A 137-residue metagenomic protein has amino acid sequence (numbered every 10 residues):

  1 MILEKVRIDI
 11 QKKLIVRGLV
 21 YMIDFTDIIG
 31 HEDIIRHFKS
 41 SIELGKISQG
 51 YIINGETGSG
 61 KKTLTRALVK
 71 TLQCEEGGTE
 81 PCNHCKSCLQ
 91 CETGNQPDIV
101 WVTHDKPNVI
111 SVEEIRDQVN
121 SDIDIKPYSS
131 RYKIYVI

Functional and structural regions predicted by a protein language model:
M1-Y21: N-terminal amphipathic/basic-hydrophobic helices that include classical n-h-c signal peptides and signal-anchor
I15-I137: Clamp-loader machinery-focused feature within the broader ASCE/P-loop NTPase space
